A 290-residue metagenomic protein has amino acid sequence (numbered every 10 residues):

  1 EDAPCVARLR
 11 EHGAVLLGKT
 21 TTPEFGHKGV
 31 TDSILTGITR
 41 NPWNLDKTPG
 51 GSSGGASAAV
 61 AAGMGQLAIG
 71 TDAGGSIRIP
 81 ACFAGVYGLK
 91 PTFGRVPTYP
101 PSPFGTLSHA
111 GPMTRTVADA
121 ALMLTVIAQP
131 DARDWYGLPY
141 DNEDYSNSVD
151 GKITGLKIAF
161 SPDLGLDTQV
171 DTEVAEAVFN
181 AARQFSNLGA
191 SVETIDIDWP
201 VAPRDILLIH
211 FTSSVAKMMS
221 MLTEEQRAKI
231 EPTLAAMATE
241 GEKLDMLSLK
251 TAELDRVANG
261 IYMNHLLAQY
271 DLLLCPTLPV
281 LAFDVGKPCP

Functional and structural regions predicted by a protein language model:
E1-G74, T154, R183, L188 (+1 more regions): Gly/Ser-rich catalytic/binding loops embedded in alpha/beta enzyme cores
T20-K28, W199-P203, L278-P279: Short, solvent-exposed turn/loop segments enriched in Gly/Ser/Thr/Pro and often Arg
Q66, D271-L273: Conserved acidic residues
R78-F83: Structural signature of FAD isoalloxazine-binding scaffolds in flavoprotein oxidoreductases
Y87-N180, W199: A short helix-breaking turn/cap at a secondary-structure junction
D144-N147, V170-D196, M219-E225, L249-Y270: Acyltransferase
N147-P162, I209-N264, P276-L281, V285: Short helix-loop capping/hinge segments that flank enzyme active sites or metal/cofactor-binding pockets
Q169-T172, F283-P290: Glycine/threonine-rich flexible loop motifs
